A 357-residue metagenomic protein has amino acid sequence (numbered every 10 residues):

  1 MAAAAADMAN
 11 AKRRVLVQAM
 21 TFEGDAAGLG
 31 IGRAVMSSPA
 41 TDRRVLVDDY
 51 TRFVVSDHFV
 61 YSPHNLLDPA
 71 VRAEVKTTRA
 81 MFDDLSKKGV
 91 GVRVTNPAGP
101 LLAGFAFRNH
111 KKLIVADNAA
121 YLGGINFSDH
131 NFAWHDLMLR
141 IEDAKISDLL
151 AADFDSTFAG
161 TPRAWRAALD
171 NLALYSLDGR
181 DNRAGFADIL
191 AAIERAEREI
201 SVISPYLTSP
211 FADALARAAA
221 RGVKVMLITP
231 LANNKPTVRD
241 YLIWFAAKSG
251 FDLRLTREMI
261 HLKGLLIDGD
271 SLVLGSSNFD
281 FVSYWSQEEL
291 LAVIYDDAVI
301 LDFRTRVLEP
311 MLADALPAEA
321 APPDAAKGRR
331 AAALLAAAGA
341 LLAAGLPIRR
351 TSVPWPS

Functional and structural regions predicted by a protein language model:
M1-R13, T21-R198, M226-S271, S277-A292: HKD-type phospholipase D/PLD-like phosphodiesterase module
G179, F186, L190-A191, S204-R217: Beta-propeller domains
R217-A218, V223: Helical hairpin unit composed of two closely spaced alpha helices linked by a short loop
D270-L272, S277-S357: Long, C-terminal catalytic modules of enzymes
